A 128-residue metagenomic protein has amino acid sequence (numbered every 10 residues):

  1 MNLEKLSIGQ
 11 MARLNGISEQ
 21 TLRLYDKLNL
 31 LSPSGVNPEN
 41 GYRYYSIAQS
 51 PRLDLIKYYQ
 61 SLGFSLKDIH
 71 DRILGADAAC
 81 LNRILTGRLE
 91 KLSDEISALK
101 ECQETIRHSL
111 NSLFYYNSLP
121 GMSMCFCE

Functional and structural regions predicted by a protein language model:
M1-L66: Basic helix-turn-helix/winged-helix DNA-binding cores and closely related short helical interaction motifs
K57, L62, I69-M124: Short, charged amphipathic alpha-helical surface segments
F126-E128: Domain-scale macromolecular recognition modules
